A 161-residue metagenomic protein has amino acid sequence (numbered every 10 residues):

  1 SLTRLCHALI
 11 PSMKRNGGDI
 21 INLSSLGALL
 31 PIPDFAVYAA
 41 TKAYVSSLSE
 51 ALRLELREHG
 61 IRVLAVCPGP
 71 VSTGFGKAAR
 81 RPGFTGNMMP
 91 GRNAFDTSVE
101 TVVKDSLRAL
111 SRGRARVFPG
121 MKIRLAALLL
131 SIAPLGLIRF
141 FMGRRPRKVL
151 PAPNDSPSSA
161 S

Functional and structural regions predicted by a protein language model:
C6, T41: Active-site helix of classical SDR
A8-G17: A short helix-coil junction within the Rossmann-fold of NAD(P)-dependent oxidoreductases
S12, L30, A51-R62, S72: Active-site-adjacent segment of SDR/Rossmann-fold oxidoreductases
S25: Residue(s) in the substrate-gating loop at a strand-loop-helix junction that position the organic substrate next
I32-A36: Active-site loop immediately N-terminal to the catalytic Tyr-X3-Lys motif of short-chain dehydrogenase/reductase
Y38, S46: Catalytic tyrosine of NAD(P)H-dependent dehydrogenase/reductases that use a Tyr as the general acid/base
E58-M121, N154: SDR active-site lid
G113-R145: A transmembrane-helix-recognition feature enriched in membrane-embedded lipid enzymes and envelope glyco-/phospholipid
